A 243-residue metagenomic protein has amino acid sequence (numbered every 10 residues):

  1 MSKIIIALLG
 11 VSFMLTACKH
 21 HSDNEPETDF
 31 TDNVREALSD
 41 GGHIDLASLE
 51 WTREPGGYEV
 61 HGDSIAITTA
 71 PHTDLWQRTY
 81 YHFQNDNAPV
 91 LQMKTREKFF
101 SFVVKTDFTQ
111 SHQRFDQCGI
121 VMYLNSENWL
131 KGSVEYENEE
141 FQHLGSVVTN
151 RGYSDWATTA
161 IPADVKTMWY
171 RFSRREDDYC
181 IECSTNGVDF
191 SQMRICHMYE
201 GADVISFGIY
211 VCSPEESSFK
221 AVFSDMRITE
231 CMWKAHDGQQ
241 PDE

Functional and structural regions predicted by a protein language model:
I4-F13: Sec-dependent N-terminal signal peptides
L15-A17: C-terminal motif of bacterial Sec signal peptides marking the signal peptidase cleavage site
K19-H21: Bacterial signal peptide processing site
D23-E243: Extracellular glycan-recognition regions
